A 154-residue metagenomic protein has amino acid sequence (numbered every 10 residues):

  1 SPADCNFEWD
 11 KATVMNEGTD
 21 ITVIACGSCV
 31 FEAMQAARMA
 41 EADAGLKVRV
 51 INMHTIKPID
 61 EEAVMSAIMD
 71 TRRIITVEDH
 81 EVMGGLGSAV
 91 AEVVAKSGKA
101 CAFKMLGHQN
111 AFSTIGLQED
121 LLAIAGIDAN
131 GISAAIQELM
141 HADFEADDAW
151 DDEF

Functional and structural regions predicted by a protein language model:
S1-F154: Thiamine diphosphate
